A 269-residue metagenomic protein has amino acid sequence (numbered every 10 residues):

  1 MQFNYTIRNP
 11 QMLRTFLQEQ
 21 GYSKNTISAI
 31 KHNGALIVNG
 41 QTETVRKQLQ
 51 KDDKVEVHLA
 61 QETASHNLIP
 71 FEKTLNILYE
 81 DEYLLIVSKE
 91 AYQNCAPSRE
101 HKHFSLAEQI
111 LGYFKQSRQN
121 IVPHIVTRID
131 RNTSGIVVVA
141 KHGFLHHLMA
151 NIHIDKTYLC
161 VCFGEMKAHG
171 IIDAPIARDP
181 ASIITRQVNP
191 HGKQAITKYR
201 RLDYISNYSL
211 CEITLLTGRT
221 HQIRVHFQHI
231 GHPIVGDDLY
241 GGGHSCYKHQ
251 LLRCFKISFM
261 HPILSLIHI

Functional and structural regions predicted by a protein language model:
M1-I267: RNA pseudouridine synthases
